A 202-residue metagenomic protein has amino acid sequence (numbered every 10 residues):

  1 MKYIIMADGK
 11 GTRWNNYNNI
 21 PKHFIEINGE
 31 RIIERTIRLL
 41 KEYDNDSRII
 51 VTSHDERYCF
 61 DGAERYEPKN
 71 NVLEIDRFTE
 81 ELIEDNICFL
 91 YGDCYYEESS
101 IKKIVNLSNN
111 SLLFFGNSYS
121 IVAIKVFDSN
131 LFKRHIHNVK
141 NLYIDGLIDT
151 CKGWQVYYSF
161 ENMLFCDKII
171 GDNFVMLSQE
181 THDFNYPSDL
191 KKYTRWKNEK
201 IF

Functional and structural regions predicted by a protein language model:
M1-N18: N-terminal nucleotide-binding beta1-loop-alpha1 segment
K2-I5, I33, S47-I50: Hydrophobic targeting segments
K10, I50-R57: Short, polar loop motifs at secondary-structure junctions
F24: Catalytic phosphate/metal-binding cores of nucleic-acid and nucleotide-processing enzymes, i.e., regions that mediate
E30-S47: A short, N-terminal amphipathic alpha-helix
E56-L90, Y95-S99: Short phosphate-binding loop-to-helix
Y96-Q179: Conserved core of the sugar-phosphate nucleotidyltransferase
N173-F202: C-terminal catalytic/acceptor-binding lobe
